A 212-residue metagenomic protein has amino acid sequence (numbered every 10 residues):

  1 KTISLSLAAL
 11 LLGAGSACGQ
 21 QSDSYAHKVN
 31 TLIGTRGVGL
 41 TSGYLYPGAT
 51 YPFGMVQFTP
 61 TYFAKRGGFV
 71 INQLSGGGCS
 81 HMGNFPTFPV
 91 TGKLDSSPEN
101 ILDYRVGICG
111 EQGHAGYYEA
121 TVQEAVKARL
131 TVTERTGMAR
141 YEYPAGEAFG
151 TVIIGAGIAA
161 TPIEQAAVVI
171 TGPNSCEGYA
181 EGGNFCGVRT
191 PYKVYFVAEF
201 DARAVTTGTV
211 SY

Functional and structural regions predicted by a protein language model:
K1-T2: Positively charged n-region of N-terminal signal peptides that target proteins for export
S6-A14: Bacterial N-terminal signal peptides
Q20-Y212: Accessory carbohydrate-recognition regions in carbohydrate-active enzymes
